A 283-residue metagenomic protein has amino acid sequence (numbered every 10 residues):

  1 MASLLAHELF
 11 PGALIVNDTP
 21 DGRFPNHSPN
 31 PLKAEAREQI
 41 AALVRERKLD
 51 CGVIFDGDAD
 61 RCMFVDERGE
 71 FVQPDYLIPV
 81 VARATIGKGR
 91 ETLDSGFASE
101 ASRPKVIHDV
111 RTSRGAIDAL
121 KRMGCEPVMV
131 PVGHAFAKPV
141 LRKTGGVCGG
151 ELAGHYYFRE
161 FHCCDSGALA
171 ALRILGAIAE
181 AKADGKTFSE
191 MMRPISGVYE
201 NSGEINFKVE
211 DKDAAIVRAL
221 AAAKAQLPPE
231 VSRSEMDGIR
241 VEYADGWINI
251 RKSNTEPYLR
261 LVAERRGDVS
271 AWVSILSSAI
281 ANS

Functional and structural regions predicted by a protein language model:
A2-A6, D60-P79, A116-I117: Short Gly/Thr/Asp-enriched flexible loops that form oxyanion-binding sites at enzyme active sites
L4-A13, G185-M192: Accessory alpha-helical/coil subdomains and C-terminal extensions that flank or cap enzyme catalytic cores
H7-V65: N-terminal small/polar loop signature for handling phosphorylated ligands or for N-terminal nucleophile
L14-N17, E70-G89, G167-G176: Gly/Ser/Thr-rich active-site loops/lids in small-molecule metabolic enzymes that frequently grip phosphoryl groups
G22-S28, A82-A84, A137-R142: Short, charged, surface-exposed secondary-structure boundary motifs
C51, G87, S102-S283: Phosphate-binding and adjacent anionic-ligand microenvironments
